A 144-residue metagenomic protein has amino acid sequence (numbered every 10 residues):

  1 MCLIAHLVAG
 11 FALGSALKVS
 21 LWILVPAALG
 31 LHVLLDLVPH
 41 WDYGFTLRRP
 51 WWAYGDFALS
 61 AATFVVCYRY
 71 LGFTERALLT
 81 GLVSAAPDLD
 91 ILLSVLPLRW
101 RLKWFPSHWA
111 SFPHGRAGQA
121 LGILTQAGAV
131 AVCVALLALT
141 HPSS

Functional and structural regions predicted by a protein language model:
M1-S144: N-terminal membrane-targeting hydrophobic helices
